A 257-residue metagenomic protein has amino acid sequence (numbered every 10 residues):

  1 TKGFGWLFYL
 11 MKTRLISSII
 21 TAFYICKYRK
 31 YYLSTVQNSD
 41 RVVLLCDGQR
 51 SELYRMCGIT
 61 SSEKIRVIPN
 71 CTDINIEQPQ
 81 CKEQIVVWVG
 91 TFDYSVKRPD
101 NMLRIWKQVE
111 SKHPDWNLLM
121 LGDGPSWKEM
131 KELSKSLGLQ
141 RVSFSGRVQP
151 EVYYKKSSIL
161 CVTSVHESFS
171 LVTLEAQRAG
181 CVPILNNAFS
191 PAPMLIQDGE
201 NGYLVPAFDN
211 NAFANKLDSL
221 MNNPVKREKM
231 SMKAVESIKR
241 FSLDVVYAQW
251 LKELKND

Functional and structural regions predicted by a protein language model:
I16-V42: Membrane-proximal helix-turn-helix segments that form the acceptor-binding/catalytic region of lipid-linked
G48, C71: Carbohydrate-associated surface elements
P79-K97, L103-W106, L119: Conserved donor-binding/catalytic core segment of Leloir-type glycosyltransferases
K131-R147: Nucleotide-activated donor-binding/catalytic signature segment of Leloir-type glycosyltransferases, i.e., the conserved
V165: Aromatic "clamp/platform" in nucleotide-sugar-dependent glycosyltransferases that forms part of the donor/acceptor
V182-N186: Short hydrophobic beta-strand element within catalytic cores of glycosyltransferases and related nucleotide-activated
D198-G199, Y203-N210, S219-P224: Conserved acidic donor-binding segment of nucleotide-sugar-dependent glycosyltransferases
A212, S219, K226-R240, K252: A short, well-ordered alpha-helix in the C-terminal region of glycosyltransferases
